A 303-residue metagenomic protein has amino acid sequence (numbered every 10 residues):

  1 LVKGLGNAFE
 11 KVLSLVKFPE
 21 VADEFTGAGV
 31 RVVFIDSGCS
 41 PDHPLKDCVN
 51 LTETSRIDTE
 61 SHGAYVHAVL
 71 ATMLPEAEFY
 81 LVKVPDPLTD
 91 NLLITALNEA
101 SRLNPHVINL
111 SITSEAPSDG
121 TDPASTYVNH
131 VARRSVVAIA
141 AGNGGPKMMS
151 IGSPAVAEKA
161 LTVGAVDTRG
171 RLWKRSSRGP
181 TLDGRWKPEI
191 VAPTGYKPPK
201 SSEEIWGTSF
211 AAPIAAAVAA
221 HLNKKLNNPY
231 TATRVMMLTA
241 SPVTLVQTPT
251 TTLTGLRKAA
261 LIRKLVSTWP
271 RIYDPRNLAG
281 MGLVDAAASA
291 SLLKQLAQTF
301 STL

Functional and structural regions predicted by a protein language model:
S14-S55: Acidic-leg catalytic submotif of subtilisin-like serine proteases
A28-R31, P75-E78, L103-I108, A132-V137 (+3 more regions): Loop/turn elements at helix/coil->beta-strand transitions in domains of secreted/extracellular proteins
R31-V32, D36-G38, S150-K224: Extracellular S/T/G-rich loop segment that most often corresponds to the catalytic His/Ser-adjacent loop
S37, T52-G120, G164, W206: Subtilisin-like peptidase catalytic core
G38-P41, D86-L88, T113-P117, N143-K147 (+4 more regions): Solvent-exposed loop/turn segments at secondary-structure junctions within structured extracellular/periplasmic domains
L70, V82-V84, P193-P275, A279: Hydrolase catalytic cores
G120-V137, S153, K159: Catalytic-core regions built around general acid/base machinery
G142, R263-N277, L283-L303: Secreted peptidase-domain scaffold signal
